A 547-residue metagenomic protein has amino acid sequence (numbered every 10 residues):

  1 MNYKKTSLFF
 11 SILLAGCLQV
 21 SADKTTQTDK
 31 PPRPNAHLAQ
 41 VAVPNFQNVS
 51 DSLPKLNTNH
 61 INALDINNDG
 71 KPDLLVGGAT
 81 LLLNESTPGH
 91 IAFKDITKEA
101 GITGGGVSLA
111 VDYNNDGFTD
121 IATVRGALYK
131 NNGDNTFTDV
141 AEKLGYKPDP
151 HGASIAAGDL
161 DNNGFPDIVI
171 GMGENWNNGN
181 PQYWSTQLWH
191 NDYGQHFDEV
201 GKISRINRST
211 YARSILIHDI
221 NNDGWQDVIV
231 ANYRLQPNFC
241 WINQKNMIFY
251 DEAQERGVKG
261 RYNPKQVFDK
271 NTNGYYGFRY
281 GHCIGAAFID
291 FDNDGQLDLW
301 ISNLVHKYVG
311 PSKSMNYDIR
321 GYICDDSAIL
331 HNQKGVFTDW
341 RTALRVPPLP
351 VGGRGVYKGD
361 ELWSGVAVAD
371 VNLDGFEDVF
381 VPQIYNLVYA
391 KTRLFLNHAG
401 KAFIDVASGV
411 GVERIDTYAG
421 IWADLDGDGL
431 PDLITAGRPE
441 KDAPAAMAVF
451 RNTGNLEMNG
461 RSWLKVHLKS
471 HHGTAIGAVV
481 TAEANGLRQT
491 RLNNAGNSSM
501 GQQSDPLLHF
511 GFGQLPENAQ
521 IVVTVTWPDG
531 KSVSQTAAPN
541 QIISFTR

Functional and structural regions predicted by a protein language model:
T25-L56, L83-G104, K130-P150, W189-T210 (+5 more regions): Blade-edge motifs of beta-propeller repeat domains
D51-A79: Beta-strand-rich domains and repeat architectures in extracellular enzymes and scaffolds, especially beta-propellers
L53, A402, S408-E413, T417-W422 (+1 more regions): Gly/Ser/Thr/Pro-enriched helix-cap/hinge segments flanking short amphipathic alpha-helices
T58-N68, G106-N115, G152-N162, A212-N222 (+6 more regions): Beta-propeller blade termini
L64-N67, K71, E85-T87, D112-F118 (+12 more regions): Calcium-coordinating acidic loop motifs
K71-G77, G117-V124, I168-M172, V228-N232 (+4 more regions): Hydrophobic beta-strand segments that make up the repeating blades of beta-propeller and related beta-repeat
D139-A157, E174-N175, G179, Y183-W184 (+1 more regions): Asp-box/WD-like beta-propeller blade repeats and closely related beta-sheet repeat scaffolds
G171-Y183, N303-Y322, P382-L387: Short, conserved, GDST-rich strand-edge loop motifs in beta-rich repeat architectures
